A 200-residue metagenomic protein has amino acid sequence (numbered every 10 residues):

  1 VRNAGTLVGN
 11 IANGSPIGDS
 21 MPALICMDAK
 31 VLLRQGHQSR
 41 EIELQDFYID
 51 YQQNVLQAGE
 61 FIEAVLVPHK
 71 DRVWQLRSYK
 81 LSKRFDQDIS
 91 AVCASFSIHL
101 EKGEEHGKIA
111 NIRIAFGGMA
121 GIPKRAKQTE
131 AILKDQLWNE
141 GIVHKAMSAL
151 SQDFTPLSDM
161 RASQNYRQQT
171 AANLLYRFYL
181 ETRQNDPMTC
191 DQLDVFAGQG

Functional and structural regions predicted by a protein language model:
V1-G200: C-terminal structural segment of proteins
